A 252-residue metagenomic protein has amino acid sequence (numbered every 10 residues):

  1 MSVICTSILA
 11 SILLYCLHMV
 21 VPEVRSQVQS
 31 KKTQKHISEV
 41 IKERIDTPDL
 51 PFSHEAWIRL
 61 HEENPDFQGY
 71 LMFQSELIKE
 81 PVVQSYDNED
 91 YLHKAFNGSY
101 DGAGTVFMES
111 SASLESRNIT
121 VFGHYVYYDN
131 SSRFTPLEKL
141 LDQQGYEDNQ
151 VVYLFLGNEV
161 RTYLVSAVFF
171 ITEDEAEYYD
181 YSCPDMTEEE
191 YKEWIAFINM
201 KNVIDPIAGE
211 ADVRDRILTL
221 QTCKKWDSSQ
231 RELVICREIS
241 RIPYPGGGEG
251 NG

Functional and structural regions predicted by a protein language model:
M1-L9: N-terminal Sec-pathway targeting helices
L13-G252: Solvent-exposed, non-transmembrane regions of membrane-associated and secreted proteins
